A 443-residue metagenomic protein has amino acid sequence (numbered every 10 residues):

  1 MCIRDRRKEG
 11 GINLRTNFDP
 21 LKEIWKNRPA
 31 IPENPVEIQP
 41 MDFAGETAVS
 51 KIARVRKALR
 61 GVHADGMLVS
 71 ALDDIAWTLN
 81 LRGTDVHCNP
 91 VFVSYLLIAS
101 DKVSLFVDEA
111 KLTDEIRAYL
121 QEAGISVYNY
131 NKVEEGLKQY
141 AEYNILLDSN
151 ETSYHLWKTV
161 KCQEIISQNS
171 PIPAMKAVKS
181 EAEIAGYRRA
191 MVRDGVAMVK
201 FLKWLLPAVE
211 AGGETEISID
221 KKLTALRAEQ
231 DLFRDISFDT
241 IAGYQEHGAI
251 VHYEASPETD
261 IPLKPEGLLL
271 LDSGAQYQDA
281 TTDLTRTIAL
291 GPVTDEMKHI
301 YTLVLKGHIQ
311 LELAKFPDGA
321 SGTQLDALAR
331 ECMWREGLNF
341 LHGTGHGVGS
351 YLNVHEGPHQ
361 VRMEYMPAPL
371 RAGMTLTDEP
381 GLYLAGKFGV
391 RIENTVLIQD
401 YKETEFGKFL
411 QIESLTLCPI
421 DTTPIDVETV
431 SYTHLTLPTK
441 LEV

Functional and structural regions predicted by a protein language model:
M1-I3, T433-T439: Conserved small/polar residues in nucleotide/adenosyl-binding loops
R4, K26-A30, T78-G83, D108-E109 (+7 more regions): Short acidic, glycine/serine/threonine-rich loops at helix termini
R4-V93, I98-F106, Y128-F233, Q245-H247 (+2 more regions): Flexible, acidic/His-enriched mid-domain "rim/lid" segments that flank
R7, T281-K298, G389-K402: Short, compositionally biased
C88-F92, L97-S100, A249-Q278, E356-E403: Acidic/histidine-enriched ion/cofactor-binding microenvironments in catalytic or ligand-binding pockets
I236-A249, T344-P358: Short, basic/aromatic beta-hairpin or loop at an interaction surface
K408-L435: Glycine- and charge-enriched low-complexity intrinsically disordered segments
